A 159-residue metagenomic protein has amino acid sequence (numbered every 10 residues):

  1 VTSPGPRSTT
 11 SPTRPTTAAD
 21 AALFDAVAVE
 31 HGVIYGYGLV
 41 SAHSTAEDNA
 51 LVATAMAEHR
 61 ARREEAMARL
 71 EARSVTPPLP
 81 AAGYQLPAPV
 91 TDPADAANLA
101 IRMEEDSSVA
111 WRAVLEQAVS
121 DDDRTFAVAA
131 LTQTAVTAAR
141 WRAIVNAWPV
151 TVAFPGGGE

Functional and structural regions predicted by a protein language model:
V1-E159: All-alpha RGS (Regulator of G-protein Signaling) helical domain and cognate RGS-like helical scaffolds
